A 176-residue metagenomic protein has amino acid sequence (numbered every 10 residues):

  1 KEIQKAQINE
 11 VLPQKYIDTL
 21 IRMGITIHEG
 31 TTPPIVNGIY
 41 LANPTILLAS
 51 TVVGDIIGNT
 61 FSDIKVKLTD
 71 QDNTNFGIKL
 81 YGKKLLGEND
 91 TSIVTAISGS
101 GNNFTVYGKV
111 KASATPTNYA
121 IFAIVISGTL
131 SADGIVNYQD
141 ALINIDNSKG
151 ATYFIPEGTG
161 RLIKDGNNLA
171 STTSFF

Functional and structural regions predicted by a protein language model:
K1-G54, D165-F176: Amphipathic/hydrophobic helical signal segments and adjacent flexible N-terminal regions that mediate secretion
H28, T74-K79, I143-I145: Low-complexity, flexible helical/coil segments
V36, S62-I64, F122-I124: Residues that flank catalytic or metal-binding motifs in active/ligand-binding sites
L41-N43, K109, T129, A141-L142: Residue-level recognition of well-ordered beta-strand positions that form the cores of beta-sheet-rich folds across
A42, I46-S92: N-terminal glycine/threonine-rich, aromatic-flanked beta-hairpin/loop signature
L47-G58, L85-N89, A112-A120, N144-I155: Short, cysteine-centered beta-strand-loop-beta hairpins and adjacent loop/turn segments enriched in charged/polar
D70-V136: Contiguous, well-ordered beta-strand patches that form the walls/edges of small beta-barrel/beta-sandwich domains
N118-F176: Glycine-rich, aromatic-bearing surface loops/beta-hairpins
